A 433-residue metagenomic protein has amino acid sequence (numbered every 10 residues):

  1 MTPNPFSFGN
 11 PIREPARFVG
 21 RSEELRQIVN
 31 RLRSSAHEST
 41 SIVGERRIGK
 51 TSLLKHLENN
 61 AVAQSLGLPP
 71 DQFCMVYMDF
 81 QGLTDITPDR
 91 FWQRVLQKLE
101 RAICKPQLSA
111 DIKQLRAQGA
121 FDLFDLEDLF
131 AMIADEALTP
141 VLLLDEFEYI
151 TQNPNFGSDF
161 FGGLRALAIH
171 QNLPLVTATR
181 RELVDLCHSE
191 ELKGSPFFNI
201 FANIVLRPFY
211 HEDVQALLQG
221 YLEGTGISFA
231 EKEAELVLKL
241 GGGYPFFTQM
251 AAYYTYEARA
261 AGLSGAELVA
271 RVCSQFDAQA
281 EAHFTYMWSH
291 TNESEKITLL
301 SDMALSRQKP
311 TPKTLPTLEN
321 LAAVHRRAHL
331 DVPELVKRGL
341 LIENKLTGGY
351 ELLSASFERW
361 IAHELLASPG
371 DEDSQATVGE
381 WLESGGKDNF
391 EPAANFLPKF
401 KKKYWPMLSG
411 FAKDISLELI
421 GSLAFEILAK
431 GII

Functional and structural regions predicted by a protein language model:
M1-G20, E24-Q27, L108-I112, F197: Conserved adenine-nucleotide phosphate-binding loops and their immediately adjacent elements
E45-M75: P-loop NTPase Walker A phosphate-binding motif
C74-L108: Conserved NTP-binding/hydrolysis module of P-loop NTPases
M132-G157: Conserved P-loop NTPase "ATPase switch" module shared by AAA+ and STAND
Y149, N153, F161-K193: Sensor-1/coupling segment of RecA-like P-loop NTPase cores
D185-K239, G262-L263: Helix-loop-helix "sensor" segment of P-loop NTPases
L222, S228-E231, E235, K239-G243 (+4 more regions): Winged-helix-like regulatory helical subdomains adjacent to P-loop NTPase cores
S356-D388: Short, amphipathic alpha-helical interaction segments positioned at domain boundaries
